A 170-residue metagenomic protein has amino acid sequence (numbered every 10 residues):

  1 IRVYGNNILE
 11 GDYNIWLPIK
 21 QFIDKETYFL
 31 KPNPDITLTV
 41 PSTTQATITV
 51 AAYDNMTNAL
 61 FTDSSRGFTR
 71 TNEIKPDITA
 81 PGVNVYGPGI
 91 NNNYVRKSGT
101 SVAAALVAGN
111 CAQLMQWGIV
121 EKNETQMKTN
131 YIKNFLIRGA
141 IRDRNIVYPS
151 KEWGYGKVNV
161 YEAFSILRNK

Functional and structural regions predicted by a protein language model:
I1-L9: Short beta-strand-plus-loop segments that form exposed binding edges in beta-rich domains
N7, A46-T47: Serine endopeptidase catalytic core focused on the charge-relay Asp
I8-K20: Edge beta-strands of jelly-roll/beta-sandwich modules across compartments, strongly enriched in secreted/luminal
L17-F29: N-terminal targeting or signal-anchor segments and their processing/structural boundaries
T27-Q45, A51-I74, Y86-S98, I119-K122 (+1 more regions): Active-site-adjacent substrate-recognition loops and nearby beta-strands within hydrolase catalytic domains
I48-A51, D77-A80, Y86, A104 (+2 more regions): Structural recognition of the beta-strand scaffold that forms the well-ordered cores of secreted hydrolase catalytic
G82-Y148: Hydrolase catalytic cores
I146-K170: C-terminal domain-closing interface element
